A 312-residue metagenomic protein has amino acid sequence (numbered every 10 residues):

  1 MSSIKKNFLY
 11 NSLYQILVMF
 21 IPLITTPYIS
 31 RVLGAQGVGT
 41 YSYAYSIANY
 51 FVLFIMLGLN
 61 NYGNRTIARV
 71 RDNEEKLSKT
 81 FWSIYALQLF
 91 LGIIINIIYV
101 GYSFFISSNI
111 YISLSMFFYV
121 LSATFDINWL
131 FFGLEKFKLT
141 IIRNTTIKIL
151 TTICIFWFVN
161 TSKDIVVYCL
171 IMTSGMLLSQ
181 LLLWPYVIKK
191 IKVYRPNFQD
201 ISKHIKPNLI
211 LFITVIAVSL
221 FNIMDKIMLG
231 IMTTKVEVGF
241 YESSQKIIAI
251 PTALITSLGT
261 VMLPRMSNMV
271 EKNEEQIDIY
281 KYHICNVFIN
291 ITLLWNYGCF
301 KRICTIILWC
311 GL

Functional and structural regions predicted by a protein language model:
M1-I4, K138-I141, I165-M172, L181-N222 (+3 more regions): Interhelical loop/hinge segments that connect adjacent transmembrane helices in multipass membrane
S3-N60, N96, T152, L209-M232 (+1 more regions): Signature of the first transmembrane helix
I16, L23, L53-M56, W82-I110 (+3 more regions): Alpha-helical transmembrane segments of multi-pass membrane transport and lipid-handling proteins
I21-V38, W157-T161, S219-P251, V261-M269 (+2 more regions): Helix-terminus/linker motif at the lipid-water interface of multi-pass membrane proteins
P27, I55-D72, I248-N273, I279: Helix-loop junctions and terminal segments of transmembrane helices in multi-pass membrane transport/translocation
S30-V38, G101-I110, G133-Q180: Membrane-interface helix-loop junctions in multi-pass transport and translocation proteins
G63, I127-K138, I153, V159-N160 (+2 more regions): C-terminal transmembrane helix end/exit motif
R69-R71, V120-N144: Membrane-interface junctions at transmembrane-helix termini in multi-pass inner-membrane proteins
